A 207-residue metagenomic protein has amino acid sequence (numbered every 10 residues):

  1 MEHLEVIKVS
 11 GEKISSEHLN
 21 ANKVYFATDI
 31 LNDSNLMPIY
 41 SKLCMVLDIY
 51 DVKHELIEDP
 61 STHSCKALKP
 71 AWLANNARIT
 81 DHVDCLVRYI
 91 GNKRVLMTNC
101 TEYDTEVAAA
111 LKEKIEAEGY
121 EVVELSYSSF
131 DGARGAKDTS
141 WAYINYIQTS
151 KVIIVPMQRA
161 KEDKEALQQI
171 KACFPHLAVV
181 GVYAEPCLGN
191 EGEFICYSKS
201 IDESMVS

Functional and structural regions predicted by a protein language model:
M1-S207: Histidine/cysteine-enriched polar flanking segments
